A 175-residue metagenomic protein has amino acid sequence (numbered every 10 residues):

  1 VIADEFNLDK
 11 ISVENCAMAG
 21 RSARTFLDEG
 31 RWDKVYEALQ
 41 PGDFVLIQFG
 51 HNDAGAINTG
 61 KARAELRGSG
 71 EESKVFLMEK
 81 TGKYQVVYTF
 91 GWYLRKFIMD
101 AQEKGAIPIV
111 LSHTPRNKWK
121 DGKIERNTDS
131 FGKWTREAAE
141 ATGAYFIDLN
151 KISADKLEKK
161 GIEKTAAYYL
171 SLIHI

Functional and structural regions predicted by a protein language model:
V1-R95: Conserved SGNH/GDSL esterase-like catalytic core that processes O-acyl groups on lipids and polysaccharides
F6, A101, T135-A139: A generic structural signal for well-ordered alpha-helical segments
D9-S12, Q40-V45, E103-I109, T142-Y145: Loop/turn elements at helix/coil->beta-strand transitions in domains of secreted/extracellular proteins
F26-D28, A56-R63, H113, D121-K123 (+2 more regions): Short, solvent-exposed loop/turn and secondary-structure capping segments
R95-D129: Active-site segments of SGNH/GDSL-like serine hydrolases that catalyze O-acetyl group transfer/hydrolysis on lipids
P115-K151: Substrate-gating cap/lid alpha-helix
K160-L170: Glycine-centered helix-coil hinge/cap
I173-I175: Conserved small/polar residues in nucleotide/adenosyl-binding loops
